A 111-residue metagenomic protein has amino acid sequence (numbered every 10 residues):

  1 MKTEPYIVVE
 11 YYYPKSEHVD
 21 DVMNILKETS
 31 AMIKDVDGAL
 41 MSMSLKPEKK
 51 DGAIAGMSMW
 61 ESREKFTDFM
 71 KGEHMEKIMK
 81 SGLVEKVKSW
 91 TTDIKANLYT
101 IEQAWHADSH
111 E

Functional and structural regions predicted by a protein language model:
M1-E4, M41-A53, K80-E111: Glycine-rich beta-strand-turn "strand-cap" elements at beta-sheet edges
Y6-Y12, S42-G72: Short, well-ordered beta-strand segments in beta-rich or mixed alpha/beta enzyme and ligand-binding folds
Y13-N24: Short, surface-exposed ligand-recognition loops at beta-strand->loop->(often short) alpha-helix junctions that present
P14-S16, S62, T100-Q103: Non-catalytic surface loops within mature trypsin-like serine protease
M23, K27, L40, D68-M70 (+1 more regions): A beta-strand edge to alpha-helix "cap/lid" segment located at domain peripheries
K27, E73-H74, E111: Short intrinsically disordered coil segments
E28-I33: Short amphipathic alpha-helix segments
K34-M41, M59-A96: An amphipathic, aromatic/His-enriched active-site/gating alpha helix that lines ligand/cofactor pockets
